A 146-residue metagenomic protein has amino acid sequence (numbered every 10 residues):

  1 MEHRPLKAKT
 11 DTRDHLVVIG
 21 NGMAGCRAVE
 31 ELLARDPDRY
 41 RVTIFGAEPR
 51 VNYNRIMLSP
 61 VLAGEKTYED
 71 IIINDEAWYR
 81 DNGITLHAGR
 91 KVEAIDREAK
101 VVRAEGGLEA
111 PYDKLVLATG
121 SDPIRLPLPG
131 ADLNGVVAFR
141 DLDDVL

Functional and structural regions predicted by a protein language model:
M1-V17, I73-L146: FAD-binding core/adjacent interface of flavoenzyme oxidoreductases
E2-T85: Beta1-alpha1 glycine-rich phosphate/pyrophosphate-binding loop at the start of Rossmann-like nucleotide-binding domains
